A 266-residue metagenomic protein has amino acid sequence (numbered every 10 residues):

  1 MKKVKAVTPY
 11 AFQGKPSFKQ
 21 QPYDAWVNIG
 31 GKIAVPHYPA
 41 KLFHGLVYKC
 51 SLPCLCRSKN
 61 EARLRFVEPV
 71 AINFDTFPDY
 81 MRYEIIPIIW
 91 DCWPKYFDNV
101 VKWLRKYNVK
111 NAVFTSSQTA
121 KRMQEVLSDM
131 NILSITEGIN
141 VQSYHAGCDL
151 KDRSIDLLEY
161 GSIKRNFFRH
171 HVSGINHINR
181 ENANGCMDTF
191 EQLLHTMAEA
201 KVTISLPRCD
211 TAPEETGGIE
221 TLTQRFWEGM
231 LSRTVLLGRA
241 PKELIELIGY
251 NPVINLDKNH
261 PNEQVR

Functional and structural regions predicted by a protein language model:
M1-A62, V67-F77, P87-Y250: Nucleotide-sugar donor-binding catalytic core of glycosyltransferases
I245-R266: Change "using UDP/GDP/dTDP sugars" to "using nucleotide sugars
